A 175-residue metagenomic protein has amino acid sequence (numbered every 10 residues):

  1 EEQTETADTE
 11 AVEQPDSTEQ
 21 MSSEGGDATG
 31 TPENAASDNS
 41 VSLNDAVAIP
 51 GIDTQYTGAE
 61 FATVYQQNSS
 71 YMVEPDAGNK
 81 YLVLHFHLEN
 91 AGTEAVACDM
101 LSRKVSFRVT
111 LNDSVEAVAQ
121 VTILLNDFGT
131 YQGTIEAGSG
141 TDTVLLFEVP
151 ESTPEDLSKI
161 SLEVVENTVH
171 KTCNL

Functional and structural regions predicted by a protein language model:
E1-V83, H87-L175: Conserved functional micro-motifs across diverse proteins
